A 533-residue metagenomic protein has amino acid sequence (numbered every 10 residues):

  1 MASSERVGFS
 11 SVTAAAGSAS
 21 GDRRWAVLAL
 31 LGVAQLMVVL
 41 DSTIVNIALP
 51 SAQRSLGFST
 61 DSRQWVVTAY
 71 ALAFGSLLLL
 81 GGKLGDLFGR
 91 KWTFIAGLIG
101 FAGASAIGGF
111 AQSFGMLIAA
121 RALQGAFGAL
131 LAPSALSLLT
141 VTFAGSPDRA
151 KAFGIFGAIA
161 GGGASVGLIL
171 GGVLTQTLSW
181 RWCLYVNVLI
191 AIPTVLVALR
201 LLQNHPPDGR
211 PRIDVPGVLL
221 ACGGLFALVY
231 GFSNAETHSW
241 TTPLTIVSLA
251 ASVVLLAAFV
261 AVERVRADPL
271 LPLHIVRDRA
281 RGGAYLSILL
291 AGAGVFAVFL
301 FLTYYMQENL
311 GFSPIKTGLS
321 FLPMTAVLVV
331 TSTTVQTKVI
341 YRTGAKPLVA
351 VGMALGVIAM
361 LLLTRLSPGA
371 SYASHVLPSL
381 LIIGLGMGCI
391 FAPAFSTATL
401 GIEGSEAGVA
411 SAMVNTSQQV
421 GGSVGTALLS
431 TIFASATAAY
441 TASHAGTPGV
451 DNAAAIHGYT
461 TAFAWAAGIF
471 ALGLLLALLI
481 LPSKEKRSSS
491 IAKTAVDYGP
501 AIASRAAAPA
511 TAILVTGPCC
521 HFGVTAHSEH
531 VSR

Functional and structural regions predicted by a protein language model:
A2-R200, T334-Q336, R342-T343, V349 (+1 more regions): Transmembrane-helix bundle of Major Facilitator Superfamily
A2-V33, S396, A407, G449-R533: Transmembrane-helix exit segments and adjacent C-terminal regions of multi-pass membrane proteins
G17-S18, V195-C222, R264-R279, Y341-R342 (+2 more regions): Flexible interhelical linker loops that connect adjacent transmembrane helices in multi-pass membrane transporters
R24-A73, S179, P216, T241-S248 (+4 more regions): Transmembrane core module of solute transporters
V38, V67-Y70, F74, F101 (+12 more regions): Structural signature of transmembrane alpha-helices in multi-pass secondary transporters
L77, G89-L98, Q112-G115, A119 (+3 more regions): C-terminal module of multi-pass small-molecule transporters
G100-A111, L123, F127, I190-V197 (+7 more regions): Transmembrane-helix signature of multi-pass solute transporters
L136, V188-P207, C222-N234, A251-R266 (+1 more regions): C-terminal membrane-cytosol helix-exit motif in multi-pass small-molecule transporters
